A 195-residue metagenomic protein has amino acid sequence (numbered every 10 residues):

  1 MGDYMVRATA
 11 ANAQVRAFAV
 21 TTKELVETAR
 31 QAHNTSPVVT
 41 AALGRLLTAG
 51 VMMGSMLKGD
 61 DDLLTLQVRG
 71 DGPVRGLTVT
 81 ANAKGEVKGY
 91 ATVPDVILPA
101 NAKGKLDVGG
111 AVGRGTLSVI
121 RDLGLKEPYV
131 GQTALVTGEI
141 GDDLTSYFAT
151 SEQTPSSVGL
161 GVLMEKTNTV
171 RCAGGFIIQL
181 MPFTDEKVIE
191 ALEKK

Functional and structural regions predicted by a protein language model:
M1-K195: Interaction interfaces in information-processing and related assembly proteins
